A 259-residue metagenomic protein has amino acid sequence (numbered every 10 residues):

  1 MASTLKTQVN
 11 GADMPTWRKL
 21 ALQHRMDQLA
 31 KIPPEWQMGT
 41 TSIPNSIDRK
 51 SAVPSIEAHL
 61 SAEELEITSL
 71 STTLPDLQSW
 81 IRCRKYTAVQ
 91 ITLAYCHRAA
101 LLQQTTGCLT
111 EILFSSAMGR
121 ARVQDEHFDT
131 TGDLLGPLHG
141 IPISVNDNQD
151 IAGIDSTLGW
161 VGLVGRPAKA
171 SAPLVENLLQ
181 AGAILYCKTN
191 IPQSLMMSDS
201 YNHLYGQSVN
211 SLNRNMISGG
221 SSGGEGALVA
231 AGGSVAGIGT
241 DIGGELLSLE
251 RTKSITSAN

Functional and structural regions predicted by a protein language model:
A2-G243: Gly/Ser-rich catalytic/binding loops embedded in alpha/beta enzyme cores
T252-N259: Mobile "lid/hinge" segments at catalytic clefts and subdomain interfaces of large enzymes
